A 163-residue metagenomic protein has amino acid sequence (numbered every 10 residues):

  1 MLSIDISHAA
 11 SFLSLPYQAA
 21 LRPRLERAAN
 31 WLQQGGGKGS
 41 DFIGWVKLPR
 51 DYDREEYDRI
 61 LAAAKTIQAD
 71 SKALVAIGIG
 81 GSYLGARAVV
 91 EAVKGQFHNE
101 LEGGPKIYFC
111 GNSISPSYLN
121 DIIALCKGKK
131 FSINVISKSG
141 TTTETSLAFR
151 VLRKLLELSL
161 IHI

Functional and structural regions predicted by a protein language model:
M1-Q68: Extended, charge-enriched "interface" segments that sit outside catalytic cores
K65-I161: Glycine-rich phosphate-binding loops that contact phosphosugars or nucleotide phosphates
